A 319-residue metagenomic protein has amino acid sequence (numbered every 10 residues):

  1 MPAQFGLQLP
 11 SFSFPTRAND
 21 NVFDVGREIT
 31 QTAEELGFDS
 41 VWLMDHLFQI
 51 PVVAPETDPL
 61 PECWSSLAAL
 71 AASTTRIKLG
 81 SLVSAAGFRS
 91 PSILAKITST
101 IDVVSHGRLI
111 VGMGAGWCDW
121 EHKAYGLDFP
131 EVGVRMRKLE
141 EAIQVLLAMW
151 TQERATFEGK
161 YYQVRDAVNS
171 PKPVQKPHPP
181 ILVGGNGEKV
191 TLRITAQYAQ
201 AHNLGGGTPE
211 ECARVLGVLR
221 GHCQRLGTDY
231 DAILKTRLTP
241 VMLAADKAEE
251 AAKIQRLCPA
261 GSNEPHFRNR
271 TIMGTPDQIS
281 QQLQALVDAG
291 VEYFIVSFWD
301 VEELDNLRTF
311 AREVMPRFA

Functional and structural regions predicted by a protein language model:
M1-A319: Active-site-adjacent structural elements that line small-molecule/cofactor binding pockets in enzymes
